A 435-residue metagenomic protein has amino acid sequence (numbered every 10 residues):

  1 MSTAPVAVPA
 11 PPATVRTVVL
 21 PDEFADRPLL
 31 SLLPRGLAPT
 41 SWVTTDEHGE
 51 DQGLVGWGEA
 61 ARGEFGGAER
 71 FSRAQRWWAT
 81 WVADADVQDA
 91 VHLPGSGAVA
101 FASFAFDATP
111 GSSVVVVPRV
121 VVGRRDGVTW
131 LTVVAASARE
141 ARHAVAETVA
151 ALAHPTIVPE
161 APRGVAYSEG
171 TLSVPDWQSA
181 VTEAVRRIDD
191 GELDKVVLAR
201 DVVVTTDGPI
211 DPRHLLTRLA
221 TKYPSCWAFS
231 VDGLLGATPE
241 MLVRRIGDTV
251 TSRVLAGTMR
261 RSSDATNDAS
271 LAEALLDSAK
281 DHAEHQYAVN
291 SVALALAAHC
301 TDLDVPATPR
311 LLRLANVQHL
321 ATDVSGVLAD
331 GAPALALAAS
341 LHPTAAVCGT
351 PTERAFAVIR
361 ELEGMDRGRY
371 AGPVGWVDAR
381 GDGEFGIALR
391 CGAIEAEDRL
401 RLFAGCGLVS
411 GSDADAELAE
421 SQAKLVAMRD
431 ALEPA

Functional and structural regions predicted by a protein language model:
M1-D86, V204-T206: Short Lys/Arg-enriched alpha/beta "domain-start" segment
M1-V15, V19-D22, R125-P155, R244-D323 (+2 more regions): Cytosolic ligand/metal-binding cores
T3, R76-V203, A279, H299-D302: Non-catalytic accessory segments adjacent to catalytic cores
A102, V122, G191, V243 (+4 more regions): A residue-level signal for conserved active-site and pocket-lining positions in enzyme catalytic cores
F106, P110-G111, G236, D378 (+1 more regions): N-terminal nucleophile
V120-G123, A228, L235, E240-R244 (+2 more regions): Short beta-strand scaffold segments in enzyme catalytic cores
V158-M241, A283-A288, V292-A295, H299 (+3 more regions): Active-site pocket-lining segments that scaffold enzyme catalytic pockets across diverse folds
D323-A435: Conserved hydrophobic core element of enzyme catalytic domains
